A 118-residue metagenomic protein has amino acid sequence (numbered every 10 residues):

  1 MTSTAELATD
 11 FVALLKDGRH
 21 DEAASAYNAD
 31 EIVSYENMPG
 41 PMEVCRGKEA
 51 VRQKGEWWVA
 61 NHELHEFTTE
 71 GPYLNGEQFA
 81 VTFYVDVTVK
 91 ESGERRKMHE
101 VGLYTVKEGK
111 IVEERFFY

Functional and structural regions predicted by a protein language model:
T2-E31: Short acidic-aromatic low-complexity motifs
D21, S25-G71, G76: A solvent-exposed, acidic/Ser-Thr-rich amphipathic alpha-helical stretch
F67-Y73, V85, H99-Y104: Hydrophobic/aromatic beta-strand elements that line small-molecule binding cavities or substrate pockets in beta-rich
G76-Q78, E108: Residue-level signal for tight coil/turn positions that link beta-strands
T82-T88: Generic short beta-strand segments
E94-R96: Short loop/turn motifs at secondary-structure junctions and domain boundaries
H99-Y118: Short beta-strand edge/turn micro-motifs at domain boundaries
